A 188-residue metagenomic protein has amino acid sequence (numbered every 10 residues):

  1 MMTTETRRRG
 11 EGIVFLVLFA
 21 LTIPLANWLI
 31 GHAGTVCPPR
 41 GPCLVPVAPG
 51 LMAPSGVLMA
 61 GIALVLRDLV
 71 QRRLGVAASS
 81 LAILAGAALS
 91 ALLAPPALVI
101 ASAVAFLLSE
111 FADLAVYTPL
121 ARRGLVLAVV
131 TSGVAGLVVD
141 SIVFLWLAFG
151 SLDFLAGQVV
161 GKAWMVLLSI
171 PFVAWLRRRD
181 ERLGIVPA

Functional and structural regions predicted by a protein language model:
M2-L18: N-terminal membrane topogenic signal
E5-R8, D68-V76, P119, R123: Membrane-interface helix-boundary motifs at transmembrane edges
E11-L16, L74-A85, G124-T131: Cytoplasmic-side transmembrane-helix entry/capping segments in multi-pass membrane proteins
F15-I23, A60, K162, V166: Hydrophobic alpha-helical membrane-embedded or membrane-associated segments
L18-W28, A87-A91, S169-W175: Hydrophobic core of alpha-helical transmembrane segments in multi-pass integral membrane proteins
W28-L107: Alpha-helical membrane segments and adjacent membrane-interface helices in multi-pass membrane proteins
V99-A188: Membrane-embedded alpha-helical hairpins and interfacial helices in multi-pass inner-membrane proteins
